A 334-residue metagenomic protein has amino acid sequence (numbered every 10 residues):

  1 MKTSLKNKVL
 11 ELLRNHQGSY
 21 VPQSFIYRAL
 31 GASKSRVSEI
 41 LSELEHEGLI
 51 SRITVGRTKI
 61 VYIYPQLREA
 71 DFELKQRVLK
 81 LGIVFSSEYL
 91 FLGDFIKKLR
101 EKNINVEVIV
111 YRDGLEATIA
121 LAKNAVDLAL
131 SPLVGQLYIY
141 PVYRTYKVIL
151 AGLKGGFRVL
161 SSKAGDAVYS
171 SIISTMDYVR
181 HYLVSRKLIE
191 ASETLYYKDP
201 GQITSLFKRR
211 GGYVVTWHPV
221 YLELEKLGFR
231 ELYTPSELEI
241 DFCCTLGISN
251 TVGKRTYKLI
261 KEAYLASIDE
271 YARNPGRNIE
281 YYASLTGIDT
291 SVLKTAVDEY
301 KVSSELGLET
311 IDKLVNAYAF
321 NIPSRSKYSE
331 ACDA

Functional and structural regions predicted by a protein language model:
S35, I109-I119, P132, S192-L206: Short helix-initiation/N-cap motifs at beta->coil->alpha
L49, I139-L150, E223-P235: Ligand-binding "clamshell"
I53-E69: Short, Lys/Arg-rich nucleic-acid/phosphate-binding segment
Y62-P65, E280-A334: An extracytoplasmic/periplasmic, membrane-proximal ligand-sensing/linker region
K80-K98, S161-E223: Bilobed "Venus flytrap"/periplasmic-binding protein-like clamshell domains and structurally analogous long
R112-L115, N124-L137, V142, D199-P200 (+2 more regions): Beta->alpha turn/N-cap motifs
Y178-G201, E262-K301: Ligand-binding clefts/hinges and TM-proximal coupling segments of bilobed small-molecule sensing domains
Y197-Y282: Pocket-lining segment of extracytoplasmic ligand-binding domains
